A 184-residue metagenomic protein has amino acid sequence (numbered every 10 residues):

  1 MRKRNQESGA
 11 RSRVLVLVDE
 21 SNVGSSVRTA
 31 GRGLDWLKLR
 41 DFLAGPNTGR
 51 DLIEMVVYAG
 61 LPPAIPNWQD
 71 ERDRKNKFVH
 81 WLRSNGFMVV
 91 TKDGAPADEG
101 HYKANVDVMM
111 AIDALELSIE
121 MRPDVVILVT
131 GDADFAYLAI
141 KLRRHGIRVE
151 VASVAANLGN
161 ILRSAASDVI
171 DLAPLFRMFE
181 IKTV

Functional and structural regions predicted by a protein language model:
M1-N105, R148, N157: Domain-level signal for Mg2+-assisted phosphodiester chemistry and nucleotide/NA-binding surfaces in nucleic-acid
D70-V184: Nuclease catalytic cores that cleave nucleic-acid phosphodiester bonds, predominantly acidic two-metal-ion
